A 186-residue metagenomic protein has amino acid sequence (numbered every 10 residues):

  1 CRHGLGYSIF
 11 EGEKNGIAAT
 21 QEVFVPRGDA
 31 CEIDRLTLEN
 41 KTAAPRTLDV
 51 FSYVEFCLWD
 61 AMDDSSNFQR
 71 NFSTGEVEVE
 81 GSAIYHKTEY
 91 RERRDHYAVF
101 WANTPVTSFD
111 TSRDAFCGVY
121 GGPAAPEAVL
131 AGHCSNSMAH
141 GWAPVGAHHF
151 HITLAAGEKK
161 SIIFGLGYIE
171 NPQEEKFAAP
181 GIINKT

Functional and structural regions predicted by a protein language model:
C1-T20: Conserved catalytic alpha/beta cores of large enzymes that bind or transform nucleotide phosphates and polynucleotides
S8-E11, F24-A131, Q173-T186: Polysaccharide-binding surfaces and accessory modules of carbohydrate-active proteins
F10, Q21-F24, N136-A139, H149-L154: Beta-strand-rich interaction surfaces with strong enrichment in secreted/lumenal proteins
N15-I17, A44, E158: Short acidic/polar mixed-charge low-complexity motifs
I17, D63-Q69, M138-H148: Short beta-strand and strand-turn-strand segments in soluble, beta-rich domains
T20-E22, E32-R35, I84, V145-T153: Short alpha-helical segments and helix-capping/turn motifs at coil-helix boundaries
R46, I152-E170: Short Pro-Gly-centered flexible turn/kink motifs
